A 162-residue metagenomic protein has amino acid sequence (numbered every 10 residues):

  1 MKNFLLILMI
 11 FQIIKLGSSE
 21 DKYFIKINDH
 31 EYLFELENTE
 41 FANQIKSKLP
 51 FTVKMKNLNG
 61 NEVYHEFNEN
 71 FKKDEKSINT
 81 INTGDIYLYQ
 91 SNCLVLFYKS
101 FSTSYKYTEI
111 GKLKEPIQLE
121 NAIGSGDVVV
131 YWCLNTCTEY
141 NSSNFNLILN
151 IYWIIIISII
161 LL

Functional and structural regions predicted by a protein language model:
M1-F4, L162: Positively charged n-region of N-terminal signal peptides that target proteins for export
F4-I14, I154-S158: Sec-dependent N-terminal signal peptides
I14, N144-I148, L161: Intrinsically disordered, low-complexity serine/threonine-rich segments
L16-S19: Boundary at the C-terminal end of the N-terminal hydrophobic targeting segment
D21-Y64: N-terminal secretory signal peptides
L49, V53-Y140: Glycine-rich active-site loops that engage anionic ligands at enzyme catalytic sites
C137-I151: C-terminal GPI-anchoring signal of eukaryotic secretory precursors
